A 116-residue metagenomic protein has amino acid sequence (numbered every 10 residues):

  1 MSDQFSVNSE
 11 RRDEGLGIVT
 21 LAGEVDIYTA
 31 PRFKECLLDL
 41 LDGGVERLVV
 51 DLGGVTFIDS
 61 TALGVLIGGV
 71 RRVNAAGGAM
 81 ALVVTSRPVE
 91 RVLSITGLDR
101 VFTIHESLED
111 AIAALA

Functional and structural regions predicted by a protein language model:
Q4-E35: STAS-typified acidic loop motif
D13-E14, G53, E109: Conserved catalytic submotifs in the C-terminal HATPase_c
E24-F102: Amphipathic alpha-helical interaction surfaces in cytosolic regulatory modules
R87, E109-D110: Acidic phosphotransfer microenvironment of two-component signaling modules
T103-S107: Short acidic-hydrophobic, aromatic-tinged amphipathic segments that line or gate anion-handling sites
I112-A116: Short hydrophobic/aromatic patches at helix-to-coil boundaries
